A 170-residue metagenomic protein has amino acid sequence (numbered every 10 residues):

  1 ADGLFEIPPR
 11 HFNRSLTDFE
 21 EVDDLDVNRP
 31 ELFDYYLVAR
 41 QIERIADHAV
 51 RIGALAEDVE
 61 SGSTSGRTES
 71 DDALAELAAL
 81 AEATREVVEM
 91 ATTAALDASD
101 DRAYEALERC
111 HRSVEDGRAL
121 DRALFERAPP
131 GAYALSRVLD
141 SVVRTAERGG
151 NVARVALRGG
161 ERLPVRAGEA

Functional and structural regions predicted by a protein language model:
A1-A170: Cytosolic, long alpha-helical scaffolding segments
